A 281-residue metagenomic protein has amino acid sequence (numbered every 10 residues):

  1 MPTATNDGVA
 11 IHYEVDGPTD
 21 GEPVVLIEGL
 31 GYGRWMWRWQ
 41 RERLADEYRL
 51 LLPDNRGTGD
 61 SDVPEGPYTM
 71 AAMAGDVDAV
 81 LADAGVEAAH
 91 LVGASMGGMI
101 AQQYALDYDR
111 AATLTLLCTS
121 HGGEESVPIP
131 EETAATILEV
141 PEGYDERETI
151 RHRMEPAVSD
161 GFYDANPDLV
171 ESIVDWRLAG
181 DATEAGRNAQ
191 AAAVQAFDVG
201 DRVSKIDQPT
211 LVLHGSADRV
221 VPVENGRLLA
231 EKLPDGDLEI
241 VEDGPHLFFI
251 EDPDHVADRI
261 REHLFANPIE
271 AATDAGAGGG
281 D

Functional and structural regions predicted by a protein language model:
T5-G66, M70: Conserved HGGG/HGGXW glycine-rich cap/lid loop of the alpha/beta-hydrolase fold
A74-A89: Conserved acidic catalytic loop of the alpha/beta-hydrolase fold
G93, G97, A101: Gly/Ala-rich beta-loop-alpha elbow adjacent to hydrolase catalytic centers
L106, T113-Y144, G186: Flexible "cap/lid" loop of the alpha/beta hydrolase fold
E125, E146-Q195, G200-R202: Conserved alpha/beta-hydrolase catalytic His-Asp/Glu region
I206, V212-H214, D218: Short beta-strand/loop motif that positions the catalytic acidic residue of the alpha/beta-hydrolase fold
R219-N225: Conserved alpha/beta-hydrolase "acid-adjacent" motif
G236-D281: Catalytic active-site module of serine/aspartate enzymes centered on a nucleophile-bearing elbow/loop
